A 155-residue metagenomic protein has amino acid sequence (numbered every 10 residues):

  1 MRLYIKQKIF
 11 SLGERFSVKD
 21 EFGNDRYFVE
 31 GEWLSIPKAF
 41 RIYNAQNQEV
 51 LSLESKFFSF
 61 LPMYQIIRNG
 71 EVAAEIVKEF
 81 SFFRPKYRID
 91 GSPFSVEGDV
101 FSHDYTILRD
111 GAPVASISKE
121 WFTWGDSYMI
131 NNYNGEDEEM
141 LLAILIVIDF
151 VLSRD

Functional and structural regions predicted by a protein language model:
M1-D155: Intrinsically disordered, low-complexity proline/glycine-rich segments
